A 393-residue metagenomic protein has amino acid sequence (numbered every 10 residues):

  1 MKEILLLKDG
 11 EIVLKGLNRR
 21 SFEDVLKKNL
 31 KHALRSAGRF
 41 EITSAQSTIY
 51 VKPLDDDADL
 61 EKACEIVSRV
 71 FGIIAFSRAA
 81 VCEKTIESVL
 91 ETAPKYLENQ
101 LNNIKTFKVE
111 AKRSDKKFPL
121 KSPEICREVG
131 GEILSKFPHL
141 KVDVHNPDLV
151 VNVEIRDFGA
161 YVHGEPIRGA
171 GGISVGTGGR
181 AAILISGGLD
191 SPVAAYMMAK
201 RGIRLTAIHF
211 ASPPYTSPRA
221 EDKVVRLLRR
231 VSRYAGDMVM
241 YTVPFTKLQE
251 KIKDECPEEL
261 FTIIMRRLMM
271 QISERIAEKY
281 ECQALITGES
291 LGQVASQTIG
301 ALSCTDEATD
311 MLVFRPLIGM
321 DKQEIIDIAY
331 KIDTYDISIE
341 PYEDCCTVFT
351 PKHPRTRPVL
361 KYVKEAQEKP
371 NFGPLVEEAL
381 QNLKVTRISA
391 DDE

Functional and structural regions predicted by a protein language model:
M1-A182, P192-M238, E307, R355-L360 (+2 more regions): RNA-binding accessory domains that recognize and position tRNA/RNA substrates
E128-I133, P166, G171-G178, F245 (+2 more regions): Active-site adenylate/phosphate-handling loop in enzymes that bind or generate adenylated species
I183, A207-H209, T242, T287 (+1 more regions): Structural beta-sheet core signal
G188: Conserved G/P- and acidic residue-centered "switch" motifs that form tight phosphate/ATP-binding loops in soluble
L228-E255, Y342-D344: A conserved beta-strand->alpha-helix junction
Q293, P341-F349: Small/polar glycine-rich anion-binding or flexible loop at a beta-alpha turn
D333-P341: A short alpha-helix-loop-beta-strand transition element characteristic of N-terminal alpha/beta dinucleotide-binding
